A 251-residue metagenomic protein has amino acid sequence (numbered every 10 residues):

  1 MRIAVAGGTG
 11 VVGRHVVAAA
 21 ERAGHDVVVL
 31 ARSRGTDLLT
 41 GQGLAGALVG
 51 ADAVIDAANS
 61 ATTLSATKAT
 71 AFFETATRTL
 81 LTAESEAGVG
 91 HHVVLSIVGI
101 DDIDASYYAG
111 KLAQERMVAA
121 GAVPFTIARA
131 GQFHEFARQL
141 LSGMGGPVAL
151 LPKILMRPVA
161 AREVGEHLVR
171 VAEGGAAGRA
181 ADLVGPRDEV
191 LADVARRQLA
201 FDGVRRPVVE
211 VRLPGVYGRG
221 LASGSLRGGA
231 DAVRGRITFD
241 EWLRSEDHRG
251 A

Functional and structural regions predicted by a protein language model:
M1-H25: N-terminal Rossmann NAD(P)H-binding glycine-rich loop of SDR-like oxidoreductase domains
V12, V54, V164-L168, L183 (+3 more regions): Non-catalytic, hydrophobic alpha-helical segments
E21-A87, I97-D102: NAD(P)H-binding glycine-rich loop region in Rossmannoid oxidoreductase-like domains and their noncatalytic homologs
G88, S96, D101, A113-Q139 (+1 more regions): Conserved beta-loop-beta element that borders a ligand/cofactor-binding pocket
E135-G146, V171-A181, V204-R206: Glycine/proline-rich active-site loop of Rossmann-fold NAD(P)-dependent oxidoreductases
Q139-V159, E163: A conserved pocket-lining segment of Rossmann-fold NAD(P)-dependent short-chain dehydrogenase/reductase
L150-L155, A181-D188: Glycine-rich Rossmann NAD(P)(H)-binding loop
A195-A251: Mobile cap/lid helix-loop segments that border enzyme active or cofactor-binding sites and regulate substrate access
